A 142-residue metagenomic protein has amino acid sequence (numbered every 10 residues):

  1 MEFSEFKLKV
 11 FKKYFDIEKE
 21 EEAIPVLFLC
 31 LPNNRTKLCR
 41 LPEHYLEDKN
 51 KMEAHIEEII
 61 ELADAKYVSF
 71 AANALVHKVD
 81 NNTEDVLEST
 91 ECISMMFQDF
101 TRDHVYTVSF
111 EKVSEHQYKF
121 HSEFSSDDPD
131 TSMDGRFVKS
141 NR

Functional and structural regions predicted by a protein language model:
M1-H55: N-terminal domain-onset segments
E53-A54, E58-R142: Low-complexity intrinsically disordered segments
